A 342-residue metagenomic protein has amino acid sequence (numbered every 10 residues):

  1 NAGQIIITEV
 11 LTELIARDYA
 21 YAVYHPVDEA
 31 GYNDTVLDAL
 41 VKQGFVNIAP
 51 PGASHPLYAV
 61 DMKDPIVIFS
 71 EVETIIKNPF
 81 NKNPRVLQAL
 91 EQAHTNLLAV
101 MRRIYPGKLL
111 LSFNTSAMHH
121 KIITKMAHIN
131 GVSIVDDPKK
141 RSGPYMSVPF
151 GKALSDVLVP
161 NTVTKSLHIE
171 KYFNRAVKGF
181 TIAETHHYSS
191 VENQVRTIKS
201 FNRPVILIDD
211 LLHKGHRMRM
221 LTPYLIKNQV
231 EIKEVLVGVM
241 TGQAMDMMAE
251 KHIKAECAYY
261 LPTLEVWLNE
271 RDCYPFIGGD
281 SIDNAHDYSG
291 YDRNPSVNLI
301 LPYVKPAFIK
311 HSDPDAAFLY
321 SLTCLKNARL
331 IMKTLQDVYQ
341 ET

Functional and structural regions predicted by a protein language model:
N1, V10-Y19, V23-Y24, G31-T342: PRPP-associated nucleotide enzymes
Q4: ATP phosphate-binding glycine-rich loop and adjacent ATP-lid/helix-beta elements within ATP-binding kinase/ATPase
